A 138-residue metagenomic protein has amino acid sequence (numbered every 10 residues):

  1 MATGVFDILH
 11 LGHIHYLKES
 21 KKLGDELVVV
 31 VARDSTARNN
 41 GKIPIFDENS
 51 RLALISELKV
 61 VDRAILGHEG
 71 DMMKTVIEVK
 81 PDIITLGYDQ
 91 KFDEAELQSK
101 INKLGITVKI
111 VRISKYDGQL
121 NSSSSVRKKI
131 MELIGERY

Functional and structural regions predicted by a protein language model:
M1-Y138: Nucleotidyltransferase catalytic core that binds NTPs
